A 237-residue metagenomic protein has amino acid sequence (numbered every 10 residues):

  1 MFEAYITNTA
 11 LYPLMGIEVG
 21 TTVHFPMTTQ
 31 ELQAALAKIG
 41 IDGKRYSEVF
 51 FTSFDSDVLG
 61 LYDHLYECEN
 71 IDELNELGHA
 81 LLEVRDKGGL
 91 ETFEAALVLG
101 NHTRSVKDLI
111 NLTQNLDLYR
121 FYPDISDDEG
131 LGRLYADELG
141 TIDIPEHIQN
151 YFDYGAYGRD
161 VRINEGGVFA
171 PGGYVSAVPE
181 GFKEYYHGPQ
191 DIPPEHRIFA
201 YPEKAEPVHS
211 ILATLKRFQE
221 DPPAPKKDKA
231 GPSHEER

Functional and structural regions predicted by a protein language model:
M1-Y46: N-terminal ordered "arm"
A4, T21, V49, G173 (+1 more regions): A broad, low-specificity signal marking well-ordered, structured residues that form hydrophobic/aromatic
T7-T9, P13-G20, L139, A156 (+2 more regions): Short, glycine-biased loop/turn motifs at secondary-structure junctions and in low-complexity Ser/Thr/Pro-rich termini
A10, M27, D55, G173 (+1 more regions): A broadly conserved detector of short glycine/acidic/proline-rich loop/turn motifs that flank catalytic sites and bind
T29-L32, D128-E129, Y154: Alpha-helix initiation and N-capping motif
L36-I142, E146-N150, P179-V208: Mixed-charge (acidic/basic) macromolecular-recognition segments
I144, Q149-G181: Extended, well-ordered protein cores
D153, H209-R237: Non-Sec secretion/translocation targeting segments of pathogen effectors
